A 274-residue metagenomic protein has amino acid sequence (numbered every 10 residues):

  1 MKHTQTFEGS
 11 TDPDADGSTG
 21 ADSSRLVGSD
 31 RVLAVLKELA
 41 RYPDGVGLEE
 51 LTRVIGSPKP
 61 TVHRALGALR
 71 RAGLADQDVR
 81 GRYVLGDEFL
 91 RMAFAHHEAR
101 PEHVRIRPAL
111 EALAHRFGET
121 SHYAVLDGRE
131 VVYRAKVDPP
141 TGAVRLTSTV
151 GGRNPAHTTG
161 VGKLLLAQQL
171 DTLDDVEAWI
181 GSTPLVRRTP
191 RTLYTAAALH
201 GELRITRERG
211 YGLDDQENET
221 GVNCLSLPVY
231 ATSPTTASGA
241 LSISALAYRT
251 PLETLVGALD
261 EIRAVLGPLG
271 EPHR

Functional and structural regions predicted by a protein language model:
K2-H103, G267-P272: N-terminal helix-turn-helix
L26-S29, G86, A99, H103 (+7 more regions): Short, structured helix-loop boundary elements
E38, V54, R105-R116, H122 (+3 more regions): Amphipathic alpha-helical regulatory segments at dimerization interfaces that relay allosteric signals between sensory
A75-D76, Y123-A124, V229: A structural signal for short hydrophobic beta-strand segments in well-ordered beta-sheet cores
V79, D127, A231: A cytosolic small-molecule/anion-sensing beta-strand core signal
V84-G181: Amphipathic alpha-helical effector-binding/dimerization core of metabolite-sensing transcriptional regulators
P155-A156, K163-Q168, L173-A178, V186-R187 (+3 more regions): Regulatory sensory and allosteric helical modules in signal-transduction proteins and certain transcription factors
R191-E261, V265-L266: Extended hydrophobic
